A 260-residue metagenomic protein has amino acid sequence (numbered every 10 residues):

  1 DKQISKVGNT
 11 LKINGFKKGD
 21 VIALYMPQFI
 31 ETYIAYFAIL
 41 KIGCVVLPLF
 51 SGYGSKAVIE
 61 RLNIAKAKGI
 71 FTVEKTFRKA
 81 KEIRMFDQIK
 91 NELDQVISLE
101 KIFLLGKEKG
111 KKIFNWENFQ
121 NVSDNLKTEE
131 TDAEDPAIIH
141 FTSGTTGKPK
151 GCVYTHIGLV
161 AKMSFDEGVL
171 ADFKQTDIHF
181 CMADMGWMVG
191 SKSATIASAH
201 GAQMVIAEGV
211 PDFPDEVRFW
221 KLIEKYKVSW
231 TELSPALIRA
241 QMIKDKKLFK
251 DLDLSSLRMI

Functional and structural regions predicted by a protein language model:
G8-I59, F180-D184: Conserved AMP-binding/adenylate-forming
I22, I39, P136, T142-T145 (+4 more regions): Conserved S/T- and glycine-rich ATP-binding loop of Class I adenylate-forming
M26-P27, L47-N63, E74-R84, D184 (+1 more regions): ATP-dependent adenylate-forming carboxylate-activation enzymes
F37-I42, I64, S198-H200: Short hydrophobic alpha-helices that are characteristic scaffold elements of the AMP-binding
T72-A133, K244-K247: ANL superfamily adenylate-forming
T72-Q88, E208-D212, Y226-I260: Adenylate-forming
L104, G110-F114, Q120-F141, K148 (+3 more regions): Conserved pre-ATP/AMP-binding loop-to-beta segment of ANL
V160-I178, M188-W230, I243-K247: Conserved AMP-binding/adenylation subdomain of ANL enzymes
